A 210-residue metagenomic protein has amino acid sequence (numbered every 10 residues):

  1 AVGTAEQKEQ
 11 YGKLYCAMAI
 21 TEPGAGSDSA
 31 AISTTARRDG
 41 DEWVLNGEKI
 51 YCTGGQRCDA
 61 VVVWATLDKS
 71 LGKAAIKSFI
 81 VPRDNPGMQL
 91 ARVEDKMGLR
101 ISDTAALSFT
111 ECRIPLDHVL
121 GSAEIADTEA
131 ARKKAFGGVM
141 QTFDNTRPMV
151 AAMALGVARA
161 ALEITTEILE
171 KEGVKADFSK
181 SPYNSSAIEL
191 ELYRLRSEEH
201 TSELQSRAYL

Functional and structural regions predicted by a protein language model:
A1, K13-I20, E48-V61, A105: FAD-binding core of FAD-dependent oxidoreductases, characterized by glycine-rich FAD pyrophosphate-binding loops
A1-E22, R38-W43: FAD-binding glycine-rich core of flavoenzymes that anchor FAD
T4, M18, A36, L45-G47 (+3 more regions): Buried hydrophobic positions in well-ordered alpha/beta secondary-structure cores of metabolic enzymes
A25, I50-Q56, L99, T146-V150: Glycine-rich phosphate/pyrophosphate-binding beta-alpha loops
D28-N46: Cytochrome P450 C-terminal beta-domain/meander region
N46-L90: A short core secondary-structure module
L90-E198: Glycine-rich beta->alpha junctions and the first turn(s) of the following alpha-helix
E199-L210: Single conserved hydrophobic/aromatic residue that forms the stacking wall/gate of nucleotide- or nucleobase-binding
